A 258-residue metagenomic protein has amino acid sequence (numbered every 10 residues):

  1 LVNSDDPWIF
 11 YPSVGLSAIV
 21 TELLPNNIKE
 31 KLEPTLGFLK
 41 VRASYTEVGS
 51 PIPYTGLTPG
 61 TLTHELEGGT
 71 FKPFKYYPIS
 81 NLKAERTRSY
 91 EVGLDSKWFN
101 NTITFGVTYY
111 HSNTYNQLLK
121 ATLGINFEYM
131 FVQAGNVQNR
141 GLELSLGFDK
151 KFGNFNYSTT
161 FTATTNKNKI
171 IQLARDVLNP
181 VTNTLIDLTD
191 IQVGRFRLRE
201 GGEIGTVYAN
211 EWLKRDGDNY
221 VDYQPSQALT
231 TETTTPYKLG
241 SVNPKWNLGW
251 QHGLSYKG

Functional and structural regions predicted by a protein language model:
L1, L66-K75, L119-Y129, Q224-T234: Flexible, solvent-exposed coil segments and beta strand-coil junctions, predominantly the extracellular/periplasmic
L1-V2, V20, Y45-G49, Y109-Y115 (+3 more regions): Transmembrane beta-strands of outer-membrane beta-barrel pores
N3-D6, E47, P51-G60, Q117-A121 (+2 more regions): Outer-membrane beta-barrel and related beta-rich outer-membrane complex signature in Gram-negative bacteria
V14-V20, V92-S96, V107, L144-F148 (+1 more regions): Residues on the lipid-exposed face of transmembrane beta-strands in outer-membrane beta-barrel proteins
T21-I28, N101-F105, L142, G153-F155 (+1 more regions): Repeated loop/turn-to-beta-strand initiation elements of outer-membrane beta-barrel proteins
P34-A43, I103-F105, Y157-T159, W250 (+1 more regions): Transmembrane beta-strands of outer-membrane beta-barrel proteins
P51, L57-F105, M130-F152, E203 (+1 more regions): Outer-membrane beta-barrel signature, preferentially recognizing the C-terminal barrel domain of Gram-negative
V132-G135, K151-V242: Conserved small-residue
